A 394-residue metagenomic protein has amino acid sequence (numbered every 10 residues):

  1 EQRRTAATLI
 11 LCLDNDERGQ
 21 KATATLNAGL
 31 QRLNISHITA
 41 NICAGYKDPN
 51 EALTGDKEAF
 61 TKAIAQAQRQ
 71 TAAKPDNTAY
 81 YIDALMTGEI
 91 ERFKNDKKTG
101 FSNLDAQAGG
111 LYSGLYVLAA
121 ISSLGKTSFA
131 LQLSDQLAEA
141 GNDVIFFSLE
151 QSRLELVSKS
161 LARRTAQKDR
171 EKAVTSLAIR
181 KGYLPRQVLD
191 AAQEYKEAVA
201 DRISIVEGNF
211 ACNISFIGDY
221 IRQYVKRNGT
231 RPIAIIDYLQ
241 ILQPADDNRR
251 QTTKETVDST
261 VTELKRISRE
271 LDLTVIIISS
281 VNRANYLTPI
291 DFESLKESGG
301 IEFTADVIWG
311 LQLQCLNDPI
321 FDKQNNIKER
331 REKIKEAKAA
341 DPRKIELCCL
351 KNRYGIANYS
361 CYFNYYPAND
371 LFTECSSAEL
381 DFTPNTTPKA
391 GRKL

Functional and structural regions predicted by a protein language model:
E1-A84: TOPRIM fold recognition
T5, S123, K172, K196 (+4 more regions): C-terminal regions of RecA-like/P-loop NTPase motor modules
P75-D105: N-terminal pre-Walker A segment at the start of P-loop NTPase domains
F101, D105-A106, Q136, G141-G229 (+2 more regions): Cytosolic-facing regulatory segments adjacent to core modules
A106-S113: Phosphate-binding P-loop
Y116-A119, I145: Short hydrophobic/aromatic beta-strand immediately N-terminal to the Walker A/P-loop
K126-T127: Conserved lysine of the Walker
L177-A178, V206, F210, D246-T256 (+1 more regions): Flexible beta-alpha connector loops of hexameric P-loop NTPases
